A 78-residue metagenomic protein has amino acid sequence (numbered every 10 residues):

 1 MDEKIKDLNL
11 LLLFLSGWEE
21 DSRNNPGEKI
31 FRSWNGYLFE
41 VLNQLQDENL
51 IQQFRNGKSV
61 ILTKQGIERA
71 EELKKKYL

Functional and structural regions predicted by a protein language model:
M1-E40, K76-Y77: Short amphipathic alpha-helical interface segments
E28-K29, R55-G57: Short, surface-exposed loop/turn segments at secondary-structure junctions
Q46-N56: A short, conserved structural fragment
K58-T63: Minor-groove-contacting beta-hairpin "wing" of winged helix-turn-helix DNA-binding domains
Q65-L78: Short, amphipathic alpha-helical interaction segments positioned at domain boundaries
